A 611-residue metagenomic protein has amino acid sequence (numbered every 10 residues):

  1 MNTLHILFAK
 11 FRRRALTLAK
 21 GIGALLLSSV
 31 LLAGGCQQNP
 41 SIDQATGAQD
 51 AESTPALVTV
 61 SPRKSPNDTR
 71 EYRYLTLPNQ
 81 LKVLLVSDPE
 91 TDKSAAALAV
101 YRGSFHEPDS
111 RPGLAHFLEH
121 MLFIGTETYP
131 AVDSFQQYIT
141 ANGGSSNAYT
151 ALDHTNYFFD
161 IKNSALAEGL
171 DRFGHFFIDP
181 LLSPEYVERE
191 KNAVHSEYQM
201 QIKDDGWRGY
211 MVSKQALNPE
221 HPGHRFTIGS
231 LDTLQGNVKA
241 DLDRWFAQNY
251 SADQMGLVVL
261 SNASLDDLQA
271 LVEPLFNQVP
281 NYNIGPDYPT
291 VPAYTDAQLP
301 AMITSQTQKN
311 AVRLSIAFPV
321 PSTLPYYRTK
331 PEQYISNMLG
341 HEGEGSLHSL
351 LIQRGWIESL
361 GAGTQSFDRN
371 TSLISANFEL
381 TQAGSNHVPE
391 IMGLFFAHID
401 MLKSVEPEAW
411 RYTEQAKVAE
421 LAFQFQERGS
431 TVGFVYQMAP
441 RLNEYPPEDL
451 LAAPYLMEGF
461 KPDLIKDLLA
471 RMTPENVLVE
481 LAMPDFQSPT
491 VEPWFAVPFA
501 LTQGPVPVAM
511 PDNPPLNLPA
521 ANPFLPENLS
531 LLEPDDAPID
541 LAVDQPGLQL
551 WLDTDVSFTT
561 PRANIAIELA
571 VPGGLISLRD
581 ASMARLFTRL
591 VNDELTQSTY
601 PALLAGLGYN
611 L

Functional and structural regions predicted by a protein language model:
L32-G35: C-terminal motif of bacterial Sec signal peptides marking the signal peptidase cleavage site
Q37-N39: Bacterial signal peptide processing site
T54-P55, G125-T126, G169-R172, F176-I178 (+10 more regions): Scaffold signal of the M16-like zinc-metallopeptidase fold and its non-catalytic homologs
A56-V58, P219, H224, G256-V312 (+5 more regions): An aromatic/glycine/proline-enriched structural segment found at the starts of mature extracellular/organellar domains
S65-A97: Mature N-terminal segment immediately following signal peptide/propeptide cleavage in secreted/periplasmic
A95-D160, K203, W207, H224-S230 (+5 more regions): M16/MPP (pitrilysin/insulinase) zinc-metallopeptidase core fold and M16-derived inactive scaffolds
I124-T128, D160-K191, N370-E427, P572 (+3 more regions): M16/insulysin-pitrilysin zinc metalloprotease superfamily fold
L181-Q199, S264, N283-A297, T364 (+2 more regions): Acidic/histidine-enriched alpha-helical segments
